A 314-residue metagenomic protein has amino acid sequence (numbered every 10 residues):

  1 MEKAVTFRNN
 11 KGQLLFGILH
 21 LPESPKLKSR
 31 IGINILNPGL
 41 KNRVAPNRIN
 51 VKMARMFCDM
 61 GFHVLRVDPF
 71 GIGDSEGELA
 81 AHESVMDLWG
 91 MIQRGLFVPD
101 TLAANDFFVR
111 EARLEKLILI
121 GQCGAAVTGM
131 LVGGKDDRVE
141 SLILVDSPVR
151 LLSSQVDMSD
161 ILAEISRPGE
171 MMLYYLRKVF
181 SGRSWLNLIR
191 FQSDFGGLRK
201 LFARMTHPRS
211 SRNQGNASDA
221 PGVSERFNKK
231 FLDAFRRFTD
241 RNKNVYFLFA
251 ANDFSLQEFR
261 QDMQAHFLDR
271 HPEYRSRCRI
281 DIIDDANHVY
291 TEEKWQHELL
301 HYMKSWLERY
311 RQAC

Functional and structural regions predicted by a protein language model:
M1-I31, D59, E292: N-terminal cap/lid segment of alpha/beta-hydrolase-fold proteins
F7-N9, L27, M53, P168-C314: Serine-hydrolase catalytic core
P22-D68, E78, S255: Short, surface-exposed "cap/lid" segments of acyl-processing enzymes
L36-N37, P69, V145, F249 (+1 more regions): Alpha/beta-hydrolase
L40, P69-D74, V149, N287: Alpha/beta-hydrolase active-site loop signature
V67-W89: Glycine-rich "HGGG/HGxG" loop immediately N-terminal to the catalytic nucleophile of the alpha/beta-hydrolase
H82-E111, L131: Alpha/beta-hydrolase active-site loop
L102-Y174, S218-D219, R237-F238: Primarily recognizes the serine-hydrolase "nucleophile elbow" in alpha/beta-hydrolase and SGNH/GDSL folds
